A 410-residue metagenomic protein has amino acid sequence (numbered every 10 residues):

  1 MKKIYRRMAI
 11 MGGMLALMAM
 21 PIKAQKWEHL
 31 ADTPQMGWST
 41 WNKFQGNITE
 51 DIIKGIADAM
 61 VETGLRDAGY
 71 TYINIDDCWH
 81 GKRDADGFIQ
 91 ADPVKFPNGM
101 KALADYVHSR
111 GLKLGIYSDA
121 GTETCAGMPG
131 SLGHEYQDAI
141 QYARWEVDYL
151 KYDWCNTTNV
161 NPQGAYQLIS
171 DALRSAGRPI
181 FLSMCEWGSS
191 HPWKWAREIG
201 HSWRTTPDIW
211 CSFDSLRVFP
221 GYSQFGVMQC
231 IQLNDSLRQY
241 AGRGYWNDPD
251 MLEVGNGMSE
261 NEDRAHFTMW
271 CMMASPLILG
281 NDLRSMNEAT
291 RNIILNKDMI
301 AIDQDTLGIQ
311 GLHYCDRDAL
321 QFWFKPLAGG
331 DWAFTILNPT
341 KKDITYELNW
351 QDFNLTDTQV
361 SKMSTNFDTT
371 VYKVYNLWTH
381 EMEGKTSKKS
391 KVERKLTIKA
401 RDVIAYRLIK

Functional and structural regions predicted by a protein language model:
M1-Q25: Bacterial Sec-dependent N-terminal signal peptides
Q25-E50, K54, A59: N-terminal module-boundary/linker segments of secreted carbohydrate-active enzymes
L30, P34-T40, G69-I75, K113-S118 (+8 more regions): Structural recognition of the beta-strand scaffold that forms the well-ordered cores of secreted hydrolase catalytic
I56-N159: Aromatic-lined carbohydrate-binding/catalytic grooves of carbohydrate-active enzymes
F181-D282: Glycan-recognition surfaces
A265-C315: Catalytic cores of secreted or luminal carbohydrate-active enzymes
W270-M273, I278-G280, D316-S361, R401: Carbohydrate-binding surface patches
S387-K410: C-terminal beta-strand-rich structural cap/linker in extracellular carbohydrate-active enzymes
